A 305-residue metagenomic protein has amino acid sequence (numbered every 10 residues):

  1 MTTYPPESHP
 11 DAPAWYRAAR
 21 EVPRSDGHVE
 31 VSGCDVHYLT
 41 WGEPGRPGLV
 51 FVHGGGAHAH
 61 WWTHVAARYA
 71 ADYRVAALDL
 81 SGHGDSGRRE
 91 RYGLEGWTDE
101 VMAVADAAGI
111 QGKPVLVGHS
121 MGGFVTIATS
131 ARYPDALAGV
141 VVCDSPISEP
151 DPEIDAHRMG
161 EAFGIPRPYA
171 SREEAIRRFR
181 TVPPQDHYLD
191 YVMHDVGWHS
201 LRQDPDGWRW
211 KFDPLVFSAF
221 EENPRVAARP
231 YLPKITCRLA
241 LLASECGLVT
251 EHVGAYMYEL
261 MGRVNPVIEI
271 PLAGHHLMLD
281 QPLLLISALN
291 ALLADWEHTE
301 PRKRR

Functional and structural regions predicted by a protein language model:
M1-L49, A71-Y73, I110, A294-R305: Alpha/beta-hydrolase fold catalytic core
V31-C34, L39, A76-V117, S287: Active-site loop/oxyanion-hole signature of alpha/beta-hydrolase fold enzymes
C34-D85: Conserved HGGG/HGGXW glycine-rich cap/lid loop of the alpha/beta-hydrolase fold
G118, G122, T126: Gly/Ala-rich beta-loop-alpha elbow adjacent to hydrolase catalytic centers
I127-A131, A138-R172: Flexible "cap/lid" loop of the alpha/beta hydrolase fold
P168-V226: Conserved alpha/beta-hydrolase catalytic His-Asp/Glu region
T236-A273: Conserved loop-alpha-helix segment in the C-terminal half of the alpha/beta-hydrolase fold that carries the catalytic
A273-P282, I286: Catalytic histidine-centered segment of alpha/beta-hydrolase-like enzymes
